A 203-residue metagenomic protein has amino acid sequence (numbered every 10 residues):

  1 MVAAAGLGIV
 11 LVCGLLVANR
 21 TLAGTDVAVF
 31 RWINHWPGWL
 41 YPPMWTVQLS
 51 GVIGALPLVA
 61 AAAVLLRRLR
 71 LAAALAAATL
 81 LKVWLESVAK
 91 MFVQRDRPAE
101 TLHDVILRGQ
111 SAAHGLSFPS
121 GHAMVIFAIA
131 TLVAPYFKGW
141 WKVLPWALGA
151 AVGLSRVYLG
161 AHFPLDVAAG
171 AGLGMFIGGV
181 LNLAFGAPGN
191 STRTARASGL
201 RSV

Functional and structural regions predicted by a protein language model:
M1-A55, K90-A113, S198-V203: N-terminal transmembrane-helix/juxtamembrane module of multi-pass inner/ER membrane proteins
M1-G6, P57-L85: Interfacial segments of alpha-helical transmembrane regions
V10-G14, L80-V88, L148-A161: Aromatic-anchored segments of alpha-helical transmembrane domains
G14-V17, A60-L66, T131-Y136, R156-Y158: Hydrophobic alpha-helical transmembrane segments
V17-T21, L66-R67, V93-R97, K138 (+2 more regions): Short helix-capping/hinge motifs at transmembrane helix termini and TM-loop junctions
G38-L40, R67-A72, F137-L144: Membrane-helix interface segments
A76-L102, G160-F176: Hydrophobic alpha-helical transmembrane segments of integral membrane proteins
D104-V203: Membrane-embedded catalytic cores of phosphoryl/pyrophosphoryl-handling enzymes
